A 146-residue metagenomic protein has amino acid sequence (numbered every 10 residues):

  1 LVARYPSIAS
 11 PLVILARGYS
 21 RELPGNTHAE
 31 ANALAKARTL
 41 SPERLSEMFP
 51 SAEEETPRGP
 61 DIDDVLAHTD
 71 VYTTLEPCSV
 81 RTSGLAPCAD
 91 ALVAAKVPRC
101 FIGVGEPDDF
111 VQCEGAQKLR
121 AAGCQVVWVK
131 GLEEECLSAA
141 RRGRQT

Functional and structural regions predicted by a protein language model:
L1-S10: Short beta-strand scaffold segments in enzyme catalytic cores
I14-L137: Zn2+-dependent cytidine deaminase-like catalytic core
A116, A139-T146: Short, surface-exposed amphipathic charged segments that create phosphate/polyanion-binding patches used for binding
